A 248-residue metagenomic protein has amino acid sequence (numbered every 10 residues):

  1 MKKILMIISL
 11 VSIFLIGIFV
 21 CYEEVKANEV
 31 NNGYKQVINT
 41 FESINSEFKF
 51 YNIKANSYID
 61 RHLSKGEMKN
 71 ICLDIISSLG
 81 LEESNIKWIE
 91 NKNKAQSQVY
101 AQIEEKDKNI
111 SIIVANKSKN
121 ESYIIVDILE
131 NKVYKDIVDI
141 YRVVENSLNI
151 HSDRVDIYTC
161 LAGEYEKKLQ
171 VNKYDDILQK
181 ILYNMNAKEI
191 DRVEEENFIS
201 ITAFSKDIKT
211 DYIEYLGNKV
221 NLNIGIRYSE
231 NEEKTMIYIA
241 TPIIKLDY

Functional and structural regions predicted by a protein language model:
M1-E105: N-terminal leader/presequence regions that precede the main folded/catalytic core
S9, F14-I38, I75-I76, V138 (+5 more regions): Soluble, non-membrane globular domain cores that form compact, hydrophobic packing and curved binding surfaces
K49-I59, N120-E130, T235-P242: Short, hydrophobic/proline-enriched secondary-structure or compact coil segments at domain edges
I59, E130-K132, Y165-K167, Y228 (+1 more regions): Beta-strand elements of well-folded, non-transmembrane domains
R61-M68, I137, V171-Y174: Solvent-exposed, acidic/flexible segments
L73, S77-Q170: Extracytoplasmic beta-rich ectodomain segments of secreted or membrane-anchored proteins
Y165-N218: Intrinsically disordered, low-complexity segments enriched in Gly and acidic/Ser/Thr residues that form flexible
I208-Y248: A cross-kingdom marker for long, charged
